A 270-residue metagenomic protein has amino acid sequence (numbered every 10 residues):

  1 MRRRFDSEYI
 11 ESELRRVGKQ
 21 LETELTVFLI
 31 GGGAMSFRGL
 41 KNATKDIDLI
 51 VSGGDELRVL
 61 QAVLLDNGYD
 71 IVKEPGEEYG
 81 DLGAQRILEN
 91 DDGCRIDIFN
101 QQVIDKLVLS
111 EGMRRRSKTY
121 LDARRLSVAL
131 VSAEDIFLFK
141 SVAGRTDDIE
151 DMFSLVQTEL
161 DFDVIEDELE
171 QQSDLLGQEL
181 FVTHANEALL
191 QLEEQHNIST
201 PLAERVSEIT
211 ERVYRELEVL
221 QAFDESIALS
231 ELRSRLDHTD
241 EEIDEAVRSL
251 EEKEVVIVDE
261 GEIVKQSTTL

Functional and structural regions predicted by a protein language model:
M1-E218, A222, E231, E241-R248 (+3 more regions): Compositionally biased terminal segments of proteins
E225: Flexible coil/turn residues that form the inter-helical turn or adjacent wing/linker of helix-turn-helix
A228-S234: A short acidic, leucine-rich amphipathic alpha-helix
